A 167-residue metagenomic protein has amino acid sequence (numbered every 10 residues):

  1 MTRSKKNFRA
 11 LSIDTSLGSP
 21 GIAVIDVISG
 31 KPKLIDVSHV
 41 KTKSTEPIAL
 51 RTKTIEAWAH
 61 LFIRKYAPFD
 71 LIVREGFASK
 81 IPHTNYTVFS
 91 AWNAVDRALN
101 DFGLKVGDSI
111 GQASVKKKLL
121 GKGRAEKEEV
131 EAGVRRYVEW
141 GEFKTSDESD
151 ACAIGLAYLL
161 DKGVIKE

Functional and structural regions predicted by a protein language model:
M1-E167: Phosphate- and other anionic-substrate recognition elements at nucleic-acid/protein interfaces
